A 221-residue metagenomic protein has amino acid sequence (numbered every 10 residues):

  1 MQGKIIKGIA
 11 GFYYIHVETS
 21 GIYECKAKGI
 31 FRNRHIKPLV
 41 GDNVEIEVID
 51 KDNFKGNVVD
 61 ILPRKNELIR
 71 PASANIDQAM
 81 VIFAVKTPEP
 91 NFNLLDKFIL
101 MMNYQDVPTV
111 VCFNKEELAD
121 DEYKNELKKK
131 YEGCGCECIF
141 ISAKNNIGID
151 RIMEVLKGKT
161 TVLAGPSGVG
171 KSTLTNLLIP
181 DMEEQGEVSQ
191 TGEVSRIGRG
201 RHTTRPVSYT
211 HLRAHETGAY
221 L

Functional and structural regions predicted by a protein language model:
M1-F92: N-terminal accessory targeting/assembly segments
K86-C134: Conserved C-terminal guanine-recognition region of P-loop GTPase G domains, centered on the G4
D121-P166: Canonical P-loop GTPase G-domain recognition
K171: Conserved lysine of the Walker
T175-Q185: A conserved segment at the C-terminal end of the G1
G186-R205: Short beta-strand-centered segment that lines the nucleotide-binding/catalytic pocket of NTP-utilizing
T210-T217: Conserved small/polar residues in nucleotide/adenosyl-binding loops
